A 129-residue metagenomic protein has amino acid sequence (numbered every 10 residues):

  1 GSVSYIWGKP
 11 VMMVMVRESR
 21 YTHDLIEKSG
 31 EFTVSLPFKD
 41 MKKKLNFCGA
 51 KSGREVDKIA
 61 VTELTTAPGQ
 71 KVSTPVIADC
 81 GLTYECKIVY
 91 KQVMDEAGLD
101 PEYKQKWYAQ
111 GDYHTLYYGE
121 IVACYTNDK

Functional and structural regions predicted by a protein language model:
S2-K129: Active-site-proximal mixed secondary-structure blocks
